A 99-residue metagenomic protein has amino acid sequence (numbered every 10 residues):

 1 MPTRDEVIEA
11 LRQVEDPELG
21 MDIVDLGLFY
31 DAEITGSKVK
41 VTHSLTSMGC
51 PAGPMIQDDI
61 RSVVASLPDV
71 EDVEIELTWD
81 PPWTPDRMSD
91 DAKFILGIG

Functional and structural regions predicted by a protein language model:
M1-G99: Domain-level signature for proteins that mediate thiol-based redox and metal-cofactor handling
